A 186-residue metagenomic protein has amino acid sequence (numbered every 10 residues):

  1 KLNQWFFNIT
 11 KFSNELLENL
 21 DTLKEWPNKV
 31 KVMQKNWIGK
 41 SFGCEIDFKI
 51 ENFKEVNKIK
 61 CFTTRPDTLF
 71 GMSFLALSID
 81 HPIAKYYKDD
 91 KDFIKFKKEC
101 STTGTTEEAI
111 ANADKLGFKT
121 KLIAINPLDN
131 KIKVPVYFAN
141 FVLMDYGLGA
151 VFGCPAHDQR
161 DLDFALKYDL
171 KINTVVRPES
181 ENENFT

Functional and structural regions predicted by a protein language model:
K1-R177: NTP-handling and nucleic-acid-processing catalytic cores
T174, S180-T186: Flexible glycine/proline-rich, aromatic-decorated loop/lid segments
